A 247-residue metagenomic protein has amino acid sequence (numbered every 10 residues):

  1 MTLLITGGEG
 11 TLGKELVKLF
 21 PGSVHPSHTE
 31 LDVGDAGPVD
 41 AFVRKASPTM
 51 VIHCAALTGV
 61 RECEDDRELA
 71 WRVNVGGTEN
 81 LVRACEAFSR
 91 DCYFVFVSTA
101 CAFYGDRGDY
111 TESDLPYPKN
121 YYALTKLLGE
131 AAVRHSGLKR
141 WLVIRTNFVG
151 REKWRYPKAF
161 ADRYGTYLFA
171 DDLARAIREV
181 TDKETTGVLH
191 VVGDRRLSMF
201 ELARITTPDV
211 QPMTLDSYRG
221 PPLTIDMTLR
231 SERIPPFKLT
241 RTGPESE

Functional and structural regions predicted by a protein language model:
M1-F20: N-terminal Rossmann NAD(P)H-binding glycine-rich loop of SDR-like oxidoreductase domains
P21-F42: Adenosine-cofactor binding site in Rossmann-like domains, unifying the SAM/SAH pocket of S-adenosylmethionine-dependent
A36-V73: NAD(P)H-binding glycine-rich loop region in Rossmannoid oxidoreductase-like domains and their noncatalytic homologs
L57-V60, D65, T99-K119: Active-site "gating" loop of Rossmann-like NAD(P)-dependent oxidoreductase/epimerase domains
D65-F94, E130: NAD(P)-cofactor binding segment of oxidoreductase domains
Y117-N147: Active-site Tyr-X1-5-Lys
R155-T181, G187: Substrate-positioning beta->alpha
A176-L229: Mid/C-terminal beta-alpha module of Rossmann-like enzyme folds, strongest in SDR-family dehydrogenases/epimerases
